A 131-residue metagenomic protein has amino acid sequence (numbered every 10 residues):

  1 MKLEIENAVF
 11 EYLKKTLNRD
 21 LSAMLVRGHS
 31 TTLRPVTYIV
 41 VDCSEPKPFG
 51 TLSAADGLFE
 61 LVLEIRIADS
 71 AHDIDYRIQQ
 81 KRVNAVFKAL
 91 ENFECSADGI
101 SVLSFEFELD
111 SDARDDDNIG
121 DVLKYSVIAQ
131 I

Functional and structural regions predicted by a protein language model:
M1-S22, H29, C43-I131: Charged, amphipathic alpha-helical segments and their flanking helix caps
M24-V36: Short secondary-structure junction/hinge motifs that connect adjacent elements
R34-S44: Charged, often glycine-rich, active-site loop that binds/positions anionic groups
